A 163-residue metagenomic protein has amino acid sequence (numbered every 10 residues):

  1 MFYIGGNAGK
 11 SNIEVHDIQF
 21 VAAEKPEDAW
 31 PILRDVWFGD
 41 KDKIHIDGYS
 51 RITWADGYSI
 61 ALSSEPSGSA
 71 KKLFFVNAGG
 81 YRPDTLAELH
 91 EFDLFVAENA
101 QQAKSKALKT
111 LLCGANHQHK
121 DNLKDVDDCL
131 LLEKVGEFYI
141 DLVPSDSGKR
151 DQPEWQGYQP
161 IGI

Functional and structural regions predicted by a protein language model:
M1-G5, G39, Y49-L86, C113-G114 (+1 more regions): A cross-kingdom feature marking charged/low-complexity
M1-P31: The feature marks the first
I4, I18-A23, N77-G79, E91-E98 (+1 more regions): A structural feature that tracks compact, well-ordered secondary-structure segments with a strong bias toward
N12, P26-W30, W54, F75-N77 (+2 more regions): Domain-level signal for compact, non-enzymatic binding modules
I13-E14, L86-E88: Short small-residue beta-strand/loop micro-motif enriched in glycine and branched aliphatics
H16, H45-Y49, H90: Short, tandemly repeated low-complexity microdomains enriched for cysteine and small residues
K25-D40, N99-A115: A short, charged, amphipathic alpha-helix used as a generic interaction element across diverse proteins
D42-H45, Q118-H119: Flexible, disordered linker segments and immediate boundary regions flanking tandem C2H2 zinc-finger modules
